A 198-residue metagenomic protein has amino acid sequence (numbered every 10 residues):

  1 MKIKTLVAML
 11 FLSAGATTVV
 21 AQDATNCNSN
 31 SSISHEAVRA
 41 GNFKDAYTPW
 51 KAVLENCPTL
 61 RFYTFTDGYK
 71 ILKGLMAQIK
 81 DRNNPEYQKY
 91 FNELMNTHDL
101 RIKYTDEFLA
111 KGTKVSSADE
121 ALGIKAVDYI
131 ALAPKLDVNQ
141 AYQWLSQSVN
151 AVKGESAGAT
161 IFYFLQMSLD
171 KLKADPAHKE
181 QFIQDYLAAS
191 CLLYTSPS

Functional and structural regions predicted by a protein language model:
M1, L6, N139, P176-E180: Low-complexity, intrinsically disordered regions enriched in charged/polar residues
M1-C27, Y69: Bacterial Sec-dependent N-terminal signal peptides
I33-L169: Post-signal peptide N-terminal segment of secreted/secretory-pathway proteins
K173-L193: Solenoidal tandem-repeat scaffolds enriched in leucines and small polar residues
Y194-S198: Conserved small/polar residues in nucleotide/adenosyl-binding loops
